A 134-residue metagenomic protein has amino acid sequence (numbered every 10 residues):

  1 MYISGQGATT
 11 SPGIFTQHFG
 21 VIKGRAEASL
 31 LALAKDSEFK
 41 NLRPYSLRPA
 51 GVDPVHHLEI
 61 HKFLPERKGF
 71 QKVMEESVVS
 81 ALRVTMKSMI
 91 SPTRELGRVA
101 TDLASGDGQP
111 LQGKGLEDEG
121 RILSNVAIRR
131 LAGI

Functional and structural regions predicted by a protein language model:
M1: ADP-ribose/adenylate-binding Rossmann-like module
G5: Residue(s) in the substrate-gating loop at a strand-loop-helix junction that position the organic substrate next
T9-I134: Oxidoreductase cofactor-interface core, primarily capturing Rossmann-like NAD(P)-dependent enzymes
